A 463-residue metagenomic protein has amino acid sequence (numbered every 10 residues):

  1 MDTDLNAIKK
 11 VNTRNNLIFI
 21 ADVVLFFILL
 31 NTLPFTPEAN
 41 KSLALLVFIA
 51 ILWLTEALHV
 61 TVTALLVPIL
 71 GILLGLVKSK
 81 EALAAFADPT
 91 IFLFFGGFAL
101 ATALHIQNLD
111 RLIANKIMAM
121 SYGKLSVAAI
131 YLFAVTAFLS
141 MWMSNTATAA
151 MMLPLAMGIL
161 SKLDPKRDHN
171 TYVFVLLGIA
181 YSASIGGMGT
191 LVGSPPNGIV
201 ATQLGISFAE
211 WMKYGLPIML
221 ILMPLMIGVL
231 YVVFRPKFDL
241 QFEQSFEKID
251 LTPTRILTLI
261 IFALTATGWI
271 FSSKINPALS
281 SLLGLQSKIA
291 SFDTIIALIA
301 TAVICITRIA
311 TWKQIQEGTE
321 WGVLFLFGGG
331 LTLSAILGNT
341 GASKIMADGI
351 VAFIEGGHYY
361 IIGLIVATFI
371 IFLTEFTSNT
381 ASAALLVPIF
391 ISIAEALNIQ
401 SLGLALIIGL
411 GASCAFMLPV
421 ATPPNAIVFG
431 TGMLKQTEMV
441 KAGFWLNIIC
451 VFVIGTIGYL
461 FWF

Functional and structural regions predicted by a protein language model:
M1-L93, E210-D348, L446-N447, V451 (+1 more regions): Hydrophobic transmembrane alpha-helices of multi-pass small-molecule transporters
T3-T13, A119-G123, T136, W142 (+10 more regions): Cytosolic regulatory regions of ion transport systems
V62, L66-K166, Q316-L397: Membrane-embedded alpha-helical segments and adjacent helix-loop junctions characteristic of multi-pass solute
L70-G71, A201-A209, M433-Q436: Interfacial segments of multi-pass membrane proteins
F98, T136-L153, N170-I206, M223-Y231 (+3 more regions): Alpha-helical transmembrane segments and, especially, the helix-loop junctions at the ends of these helices
N115, A119-Y131, K162-L177, F208-G215 (+2 more regions): Membrane-interface alpha-helices at helix entry/exit sites of multi-pass transporters
L163-V173, V233-K248, I306-I315, Q400 (+1 more regions): Alpha-helical transmembrane segments
K166, M212-P217, G329-L333, L337 (+2 more regions): C-terminal transmembrane helix pair
